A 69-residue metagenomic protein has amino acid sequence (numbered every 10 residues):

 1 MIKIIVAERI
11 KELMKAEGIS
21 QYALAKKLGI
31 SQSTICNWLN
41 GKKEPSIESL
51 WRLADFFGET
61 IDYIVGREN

Functional and structural regions predicted by a protein language model:
M1-I19, K27: A short, Lys/Arg-rich alpha-helix, primarily the initiator
K15, K26, N37, D55: Alpha-helical residues within the helix-turn-helix
A23, T34, Y63: Residues in the helix-turn-helix
G29-E44: Recognition helix of helix-turn-helix/homeodomain-like DNA-binding domains that insert into the DNA major groove
E48-Y63: DNA major-groove recognition helix of helix-turn-helix/homeodomain DNA-binding modules
Y63-N69: Short amphipathic recognition helices of helix-turn-helix/homeodomain-type DNA-binding modules
